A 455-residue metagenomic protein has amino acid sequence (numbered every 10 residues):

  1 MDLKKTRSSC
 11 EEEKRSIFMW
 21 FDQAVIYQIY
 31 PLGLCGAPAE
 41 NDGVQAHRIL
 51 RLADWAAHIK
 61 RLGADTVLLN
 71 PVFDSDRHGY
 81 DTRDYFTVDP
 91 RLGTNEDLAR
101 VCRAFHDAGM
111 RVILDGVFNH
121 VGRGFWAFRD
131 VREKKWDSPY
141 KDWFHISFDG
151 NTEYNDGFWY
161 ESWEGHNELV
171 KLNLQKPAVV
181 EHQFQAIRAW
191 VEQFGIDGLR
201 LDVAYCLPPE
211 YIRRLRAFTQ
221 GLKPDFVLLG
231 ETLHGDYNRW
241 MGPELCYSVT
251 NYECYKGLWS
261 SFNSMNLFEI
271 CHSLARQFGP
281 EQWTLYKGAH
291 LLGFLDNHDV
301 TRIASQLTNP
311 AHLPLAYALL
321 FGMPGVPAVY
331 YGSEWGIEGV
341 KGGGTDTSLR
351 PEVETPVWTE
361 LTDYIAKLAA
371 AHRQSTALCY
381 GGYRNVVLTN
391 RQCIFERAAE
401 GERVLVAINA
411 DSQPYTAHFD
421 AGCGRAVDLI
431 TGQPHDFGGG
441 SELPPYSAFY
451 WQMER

Functional and structural regions predicted by a protein language model:
L3, I17-Q23, A39, V44 (+4 more regions): Loop/helix patches that line or flank the sugar-binding groove of alpha-linked glycan CAZymes
K14-L114, N119-V121, W126-D130, G165-H166 (+2 more regions): N-terminal structural segment of carbohydrate-active enzymes
V25-Q28, V67-L69, V112-L114, L199 (+4 more regions): Hydrophobic faces of well-ordered beta-strands that scaffold small-molecule active sites in alpha/beta enzyme cores
L32-I49, D81-N95, G165-V180, D197-C206 (+3 more regions): The substrate-binding groove and active-site-proximal loops of carbohydrate-active enzymes, especially glycoside
V44-Q45, H78-P90, F118-G157, N238 (+2 more regions): Aromatic- and acidic-residue-enriched segments that line the glycan-binding/catalytic groove of carbohydrate-active
C102-A108, R132, E192, D202-L285 (+5 more regions): Active-site-proximal helices and loops of the catalytic beta/alpha 8
A108, W126-L169, G257-P280: Core domains of carbohydrate- and sulfate-ester-processing enzymes
F437-R455: C-terminal beta-strand-rich structural cap/linker in extracellular carbohydrate-active enzymes
